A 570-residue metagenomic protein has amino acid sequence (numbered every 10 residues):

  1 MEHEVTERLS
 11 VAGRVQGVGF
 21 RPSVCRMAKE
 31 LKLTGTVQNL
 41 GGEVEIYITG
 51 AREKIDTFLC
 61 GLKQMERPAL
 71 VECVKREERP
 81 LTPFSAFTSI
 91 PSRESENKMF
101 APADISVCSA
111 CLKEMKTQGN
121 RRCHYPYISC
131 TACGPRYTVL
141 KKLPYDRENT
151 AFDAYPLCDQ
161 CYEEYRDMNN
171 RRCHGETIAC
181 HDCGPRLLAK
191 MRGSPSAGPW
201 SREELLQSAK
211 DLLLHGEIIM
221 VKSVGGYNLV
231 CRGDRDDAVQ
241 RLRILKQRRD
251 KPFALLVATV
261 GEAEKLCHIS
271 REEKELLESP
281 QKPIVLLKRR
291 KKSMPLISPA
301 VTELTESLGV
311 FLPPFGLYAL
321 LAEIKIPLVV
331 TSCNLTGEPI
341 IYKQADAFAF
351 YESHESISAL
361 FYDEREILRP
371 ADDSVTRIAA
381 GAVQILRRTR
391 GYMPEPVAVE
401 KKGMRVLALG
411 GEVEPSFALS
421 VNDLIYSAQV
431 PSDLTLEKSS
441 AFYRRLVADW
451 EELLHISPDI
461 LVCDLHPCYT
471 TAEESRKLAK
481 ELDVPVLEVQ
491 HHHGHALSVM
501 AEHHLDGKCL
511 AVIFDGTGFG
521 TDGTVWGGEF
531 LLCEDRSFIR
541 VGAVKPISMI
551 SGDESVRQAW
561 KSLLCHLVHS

Functional and structural regions predicted by a protein language model:
M1-T177, H181: Intrinsically disordered, low-complexity, mixed-charge
E78, C158, I218, G226-K291: A phosphate-binding glycine/aspartate-rich beta-alpha loop in the early core of alpha/beta enzymes
M220-K222, H455-C468, V486-L487: Short glycine-rich phosphate-binding loop at a beta-alpha junction
L229, I284-L286, D373-R377, P415-S420 (+3 more regions): Short beta-strand scaffold segments in enzyme catalytic cores
A254, Y362-E364, S427, S432-D433 (+2 more regions): Glycine-rich phosphate-binding loop plus the immediately following alpha-helix
E264-S270, L320, I340-A347, D373-S374 (+2 more regions): Conserved phosphate-binding catalytic cores of ATP/NTP-utilizing and phosphoryl-transfer enzymes
K274-E278, I284-V285, R377, Q384-I385 (+1 more regions): Active-site cores of enzymes that catalyze phosphoryl transfer or operate on phosphate-rich substrates
I324-E400: Internal gly/pro-rich beta-alpha loop/helix module that stabilizes soluble enzyme cofactors or their anionic handles
